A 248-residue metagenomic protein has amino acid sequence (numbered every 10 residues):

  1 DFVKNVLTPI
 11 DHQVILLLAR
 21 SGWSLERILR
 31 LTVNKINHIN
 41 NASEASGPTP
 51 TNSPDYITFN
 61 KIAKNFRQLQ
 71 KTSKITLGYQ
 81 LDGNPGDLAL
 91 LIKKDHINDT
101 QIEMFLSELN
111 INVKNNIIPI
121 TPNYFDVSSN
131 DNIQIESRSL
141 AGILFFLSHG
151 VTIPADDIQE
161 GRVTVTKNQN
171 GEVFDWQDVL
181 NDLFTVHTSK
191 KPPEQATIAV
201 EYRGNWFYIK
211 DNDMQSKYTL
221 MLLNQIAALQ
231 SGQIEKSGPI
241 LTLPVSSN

Functional and structural regions predicted by a protein language model:
D1-N248: N-terminal amphipathic/basic membrane-interacting segments and domains, especially the gasdermin N-terminal
